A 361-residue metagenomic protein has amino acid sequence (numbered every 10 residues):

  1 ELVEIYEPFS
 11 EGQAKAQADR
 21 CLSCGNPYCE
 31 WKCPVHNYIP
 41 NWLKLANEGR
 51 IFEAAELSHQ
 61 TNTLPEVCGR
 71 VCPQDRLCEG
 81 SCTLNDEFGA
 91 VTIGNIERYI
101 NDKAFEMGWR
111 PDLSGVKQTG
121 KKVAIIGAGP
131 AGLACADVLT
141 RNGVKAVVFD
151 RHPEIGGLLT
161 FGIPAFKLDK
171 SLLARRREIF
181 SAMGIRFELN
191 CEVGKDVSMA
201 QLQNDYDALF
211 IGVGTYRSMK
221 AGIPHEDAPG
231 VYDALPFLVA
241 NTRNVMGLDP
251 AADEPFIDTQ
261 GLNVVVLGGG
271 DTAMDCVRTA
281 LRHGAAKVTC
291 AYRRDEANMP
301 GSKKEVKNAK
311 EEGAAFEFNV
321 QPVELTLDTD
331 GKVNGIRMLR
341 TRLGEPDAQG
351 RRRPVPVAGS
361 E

Functional and structural regions predicted by a protein language model:
E1-I5: Flexible inter-domain linker/hinge segments
K15-A46, A55, H59-I93, A128 (+1 more regions): Cysteine-centered iron-sulfur cluster-binding motifs in ferredoxin-type domains/subunits of redox enzymes
W42, V67-C68, D75-I126, R141-N142 (+1 more regions): FAD-binding core/adjacent interface of flavoenzyme oxidoreductases
T63, G129-P130, E154, G270-T272: Residue-level detector of alpha-helix initiation sites
K122-V147, T272-L281: N-terminal Rossmann-like FAD-binding beta1-loop-alpha1 element of flavoenzymes
A128, R151, G269, Y292-D295 (+1 more regions): Cofactor-binding loop segments of dinucleotide-utilizing enzymes, especially the Rossmann-like FAD- and NAD(P)+-binding
V144-T160, T289-A297: Glycine-rich FAD pyrophosphate-binding loop
S171-M219, P236, T242-E254, T259 (+1 more regions): A Rossmann-like FAD-binding core segment of flavoenzymes
